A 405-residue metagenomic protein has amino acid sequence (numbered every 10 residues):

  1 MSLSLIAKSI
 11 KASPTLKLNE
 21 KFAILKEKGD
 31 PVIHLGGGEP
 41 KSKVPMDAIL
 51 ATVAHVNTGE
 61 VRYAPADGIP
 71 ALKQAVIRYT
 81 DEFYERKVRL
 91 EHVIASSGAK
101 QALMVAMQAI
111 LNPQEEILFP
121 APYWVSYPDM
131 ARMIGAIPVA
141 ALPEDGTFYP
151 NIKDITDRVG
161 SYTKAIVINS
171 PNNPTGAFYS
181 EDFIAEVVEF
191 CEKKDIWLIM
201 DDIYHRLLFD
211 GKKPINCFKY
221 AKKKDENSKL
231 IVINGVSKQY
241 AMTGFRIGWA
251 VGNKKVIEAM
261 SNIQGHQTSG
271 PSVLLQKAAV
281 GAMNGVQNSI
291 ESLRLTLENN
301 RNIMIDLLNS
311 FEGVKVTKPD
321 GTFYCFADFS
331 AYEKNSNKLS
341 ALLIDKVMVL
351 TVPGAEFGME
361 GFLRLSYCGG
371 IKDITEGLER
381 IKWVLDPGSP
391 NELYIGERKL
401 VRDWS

Functional and structural regions predicted by a protein language model:
L3, K11-S13, L18, L25-P31 (+3 more regions): PLP-dependent class I/II
A7: Substrate/cofactor-recognition hotspot
A23, I77, D81, M107-Q108: Generic structural signal for well-ordered alpha-helical scaffold segments
L35, T58-R62, A75-R78, E82-F83: Glycine-rich loop-to-alpha-helix module at the N-terminal edge of alpha/beta enzyme cores
Y63-A64, E291: Short, surface-exposed loop/turn segments at secondary-structure junctions
D67-G68: Short beta-strand to alpha-helix junction loop
